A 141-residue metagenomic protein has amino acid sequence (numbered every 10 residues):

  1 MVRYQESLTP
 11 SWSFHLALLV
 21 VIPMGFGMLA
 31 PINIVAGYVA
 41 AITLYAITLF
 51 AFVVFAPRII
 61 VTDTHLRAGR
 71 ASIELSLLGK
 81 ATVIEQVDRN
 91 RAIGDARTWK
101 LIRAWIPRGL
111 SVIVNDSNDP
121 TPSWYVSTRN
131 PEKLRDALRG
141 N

Functional and structural regions predicted by a protein language model:
M1-A30: N-terminal membrane-targeting/pre-transmembrane regions
A17-V21, A40-I47: Lipid-exposed faces of alpha-helical membrane segments in multi-pass integral membrane proteins
F26-P31, F50-V54: Structural signature of transmembrane alpha-helix termini at the membrane-water interface
I32-A41: Short, aromatic-rich membrane-interface segments at the entry and exit of alpha-helical transmembrane domains
I42-T82: Conserved beta-hairpin
G69-S127: Non-transmembrane, membrane-adjacent beta-strand/coil modules in membrane-associated proteins and peripheral
W124-N141: C-terminal/domain-terminus segments
